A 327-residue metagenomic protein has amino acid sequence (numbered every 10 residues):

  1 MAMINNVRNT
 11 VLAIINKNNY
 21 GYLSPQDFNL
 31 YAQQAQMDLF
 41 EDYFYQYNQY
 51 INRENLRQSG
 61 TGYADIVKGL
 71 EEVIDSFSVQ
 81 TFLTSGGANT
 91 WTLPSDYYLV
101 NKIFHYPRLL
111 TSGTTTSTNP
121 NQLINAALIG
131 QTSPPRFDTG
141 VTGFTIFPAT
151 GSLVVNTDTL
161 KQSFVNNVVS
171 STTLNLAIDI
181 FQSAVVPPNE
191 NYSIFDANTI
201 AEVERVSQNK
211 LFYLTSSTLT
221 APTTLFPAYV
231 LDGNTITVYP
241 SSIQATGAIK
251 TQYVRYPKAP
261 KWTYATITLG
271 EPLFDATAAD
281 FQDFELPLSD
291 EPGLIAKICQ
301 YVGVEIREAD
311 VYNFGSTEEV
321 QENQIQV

Functional and structural regions predicted by a protein language model:
M1-T114, N121, S193-V327: Glycine-enriched, solvent-exposed interface loops adjoining structured elements
L110-P187, I194: Autoprocessing Asn-cyclization modules and mimics
